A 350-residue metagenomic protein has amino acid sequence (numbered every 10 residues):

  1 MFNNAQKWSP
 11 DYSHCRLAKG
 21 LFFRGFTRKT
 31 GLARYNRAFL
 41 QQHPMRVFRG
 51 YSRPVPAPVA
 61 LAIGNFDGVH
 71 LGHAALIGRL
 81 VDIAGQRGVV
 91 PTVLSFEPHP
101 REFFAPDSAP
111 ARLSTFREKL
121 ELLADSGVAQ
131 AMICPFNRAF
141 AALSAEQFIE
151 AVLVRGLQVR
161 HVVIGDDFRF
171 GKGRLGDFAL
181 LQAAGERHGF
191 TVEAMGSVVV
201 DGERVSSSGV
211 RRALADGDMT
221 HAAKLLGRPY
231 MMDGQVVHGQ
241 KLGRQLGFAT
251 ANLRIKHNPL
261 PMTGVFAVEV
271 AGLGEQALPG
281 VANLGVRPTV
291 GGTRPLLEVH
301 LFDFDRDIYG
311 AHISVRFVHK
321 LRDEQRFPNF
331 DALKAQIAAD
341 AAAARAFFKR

Functional and structural regions predicted by a protein language model:
N36-I63: Positively charged, low-complexity intrinsically disordered leader regions
R53-T115: N-terminal catalytic cores of NTP/NDP-binding nucleotidyl/phosphoryl-transfer enzymes
H70, L123, V162, A222 (+2 more regions): Residue-level signal for inorganic ion chemistry
E102-H188: N-terminal Rossmann-like or analogous alpha/beta NTP/dinucleotide-binding catalytic cores that position adenine
A183-V286: Glycine-rich, Lys/Arg-enriched anion-binding loops that position phosphate/diphosphate groups for phosphoryl
G239-R350: Phosphate/ribose-recognition catalytic cores of enzymes acting on nucleotide-derived substrates
